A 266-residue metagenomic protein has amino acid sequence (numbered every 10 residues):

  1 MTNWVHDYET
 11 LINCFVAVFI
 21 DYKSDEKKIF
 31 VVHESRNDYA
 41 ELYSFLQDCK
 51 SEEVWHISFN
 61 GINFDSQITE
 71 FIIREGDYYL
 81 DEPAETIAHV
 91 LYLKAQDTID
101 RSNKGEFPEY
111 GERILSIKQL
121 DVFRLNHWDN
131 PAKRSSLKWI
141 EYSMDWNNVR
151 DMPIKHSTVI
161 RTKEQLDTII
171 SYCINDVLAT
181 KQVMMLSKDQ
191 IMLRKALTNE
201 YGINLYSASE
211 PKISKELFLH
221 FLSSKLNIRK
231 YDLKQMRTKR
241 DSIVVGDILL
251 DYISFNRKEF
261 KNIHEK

Functional and structural regions predicted by a protein language model:
T2-T10, Q119-D121: Two-metal-ion RNase H-like nuclease active-site motif
V5, L11-H33, S136-W139, S143: RNase H-like nuclease fold core
V18, Q67-I72, W139, S143 (+2 more regions): Residue-level signal for well-ordered alpha-helical scaffold segments within enzymatic catalytic domains
K28-W139: Conserved DEDDh/DEDDy metal-dependent 3′-5′ exonuclease domain
S143-D151, S157-K266: Conserved "right-hand" nucleotidyltransferase catalytic core of DNA-directed polymerases
